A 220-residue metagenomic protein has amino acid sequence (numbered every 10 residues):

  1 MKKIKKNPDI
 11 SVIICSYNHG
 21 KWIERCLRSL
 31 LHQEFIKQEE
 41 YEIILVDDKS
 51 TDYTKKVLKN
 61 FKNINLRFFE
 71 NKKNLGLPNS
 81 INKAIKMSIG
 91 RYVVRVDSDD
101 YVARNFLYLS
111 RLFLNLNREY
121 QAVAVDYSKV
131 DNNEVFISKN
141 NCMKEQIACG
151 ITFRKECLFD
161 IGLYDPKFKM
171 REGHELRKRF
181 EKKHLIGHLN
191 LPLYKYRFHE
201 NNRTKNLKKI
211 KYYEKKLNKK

Functional and structural regions predicted by a protein language model:
I10-W22, C26, Q33, V46: A conserved hydrophobic helix/loop-capping motif in glycosyltransferases and polysaccharide synthases
R28-E40: Short, acidic, metal-binding catalytic loop of nucleotide-sugar glycosyltransferases
S29, D47-K56, K73, D97: A conserved acidic beta->alpha catalytic loop
N71-S88: Glycine-rich, basic loop-to-helix element that forms the pyrophosphate-binding segment of sugar-nucleotide handling
V93: Short aromatic/hydrophobic "clamp" motif used to bind/position activated sugar donors
N105-I137: Conserved donor NDP-sugar-binding/catalytic core segment of glycosyltransferases
M170-L176: Acidic donor-binding loop at a coil-to-helix junction in glycosyltransferase catalytic cores that engages
Y196-H199, K205-K220: Catalytic core of nucleotide-sugar-dependent glycosyltransferases
